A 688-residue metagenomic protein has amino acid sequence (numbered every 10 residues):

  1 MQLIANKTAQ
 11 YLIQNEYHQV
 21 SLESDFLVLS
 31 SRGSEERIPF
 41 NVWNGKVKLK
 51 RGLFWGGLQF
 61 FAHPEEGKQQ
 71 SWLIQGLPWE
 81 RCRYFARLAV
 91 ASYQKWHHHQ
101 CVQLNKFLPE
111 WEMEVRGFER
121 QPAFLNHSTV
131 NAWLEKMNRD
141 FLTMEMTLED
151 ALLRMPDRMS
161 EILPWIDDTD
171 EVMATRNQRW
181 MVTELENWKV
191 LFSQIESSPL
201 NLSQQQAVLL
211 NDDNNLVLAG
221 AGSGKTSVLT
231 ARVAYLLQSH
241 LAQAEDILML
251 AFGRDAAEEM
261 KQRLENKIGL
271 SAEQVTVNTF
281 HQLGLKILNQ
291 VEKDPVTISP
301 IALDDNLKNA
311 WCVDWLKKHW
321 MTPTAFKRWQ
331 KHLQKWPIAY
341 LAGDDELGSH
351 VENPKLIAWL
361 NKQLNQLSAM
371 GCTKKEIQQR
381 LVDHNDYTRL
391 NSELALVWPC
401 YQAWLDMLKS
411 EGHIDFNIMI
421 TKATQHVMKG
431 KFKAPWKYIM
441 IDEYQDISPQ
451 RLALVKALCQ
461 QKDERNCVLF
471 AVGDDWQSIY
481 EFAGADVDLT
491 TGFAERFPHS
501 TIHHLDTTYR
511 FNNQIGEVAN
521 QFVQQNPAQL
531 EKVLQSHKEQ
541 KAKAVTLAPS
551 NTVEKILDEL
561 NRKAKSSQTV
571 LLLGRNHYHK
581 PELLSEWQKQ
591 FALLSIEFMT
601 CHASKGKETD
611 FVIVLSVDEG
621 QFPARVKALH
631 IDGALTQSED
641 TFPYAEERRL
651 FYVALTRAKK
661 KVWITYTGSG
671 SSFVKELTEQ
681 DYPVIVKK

Functional and structural regions predicted by a protein language model:
M1-V20: Anionic N-terminal interaction surfaces
Y17, E23, L29, R37 (+5 more regions): P-loop NTPase Walker
L22, F26-L53: Phosphoinositide-dependent membrane-docking surfaces
S128, K136, F141-D150, R154-P156 (+8 more regions): Conserved helicase NTPase motor core
L216, G224-L229, V233, H499-T501 (+1 more regions): Helicase P-loop NTPase motor core
D294-N391: ATP-hydrolysis module of ASCE/P-loop NTPase motor domains, specifically the Walker B Asp-Glu catalytic pair
P449-A542, I685: Conserved RecA-like helicase ATPase core segment that couples NTP binding/hydrolysis to strand translocation
K565-S567, L594-S595, K605-T667, K675-E676 (+1 more regions): Conserved helicase C-terminal RecA-like lobe
